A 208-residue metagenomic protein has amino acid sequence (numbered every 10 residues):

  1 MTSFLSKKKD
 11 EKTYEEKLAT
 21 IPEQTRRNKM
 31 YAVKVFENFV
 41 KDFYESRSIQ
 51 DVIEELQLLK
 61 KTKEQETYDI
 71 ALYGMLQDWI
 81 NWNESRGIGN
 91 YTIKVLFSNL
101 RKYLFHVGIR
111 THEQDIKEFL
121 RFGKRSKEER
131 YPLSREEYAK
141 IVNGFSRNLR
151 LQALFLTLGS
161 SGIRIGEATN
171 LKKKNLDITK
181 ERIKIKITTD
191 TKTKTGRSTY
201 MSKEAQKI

Functional and structural regions predicted by a protein language model:
K9-R27, V33-E128, G144: N-terminal core-binding DNA-recognition domain of tyrosine recombinases/integrases
T25, T92, L96, R150-L151 (+2 more regions): Hydrophobic (often cysteine-bearing) scaffold residues that line and stabilize catalytic clefts of nucleotide/cofactor
T92, R130, N143-N148, T157 (+2 more regions): Residue-level marker of regulatory loop/turn positions in helix-turn-helix DNA-binding domains and in histidine
V95, R101, R150, I163-R164 (+1 more regions): Short, cationic motifs built from Arg/Lys/His that form the positively charged side of catalytic pockets
K124-K140, K192-E204: DNA breakage-rejoining catalytic core of tyrosine-based enzymes
R135-I165: Basic, Lys/Arg- and aromatic-enriched nucleic-acid-binding interface segment
N170-I208: Conserved tyrosine-mediated DNA breakage-rejoining catalytic core shared by Y-recombinases
